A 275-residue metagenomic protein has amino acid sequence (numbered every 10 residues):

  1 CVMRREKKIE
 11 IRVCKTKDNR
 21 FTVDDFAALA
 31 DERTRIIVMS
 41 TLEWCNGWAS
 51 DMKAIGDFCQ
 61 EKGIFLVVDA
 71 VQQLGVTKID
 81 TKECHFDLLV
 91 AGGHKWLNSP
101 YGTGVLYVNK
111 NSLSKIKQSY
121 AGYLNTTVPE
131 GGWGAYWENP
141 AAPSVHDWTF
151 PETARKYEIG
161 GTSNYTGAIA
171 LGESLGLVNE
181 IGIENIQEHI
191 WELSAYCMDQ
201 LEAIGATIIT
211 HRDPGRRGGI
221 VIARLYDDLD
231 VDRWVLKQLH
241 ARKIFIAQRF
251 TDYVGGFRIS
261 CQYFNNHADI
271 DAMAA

Functional and structural regions predicted by a protein language model:
I9, E61-F65, F86, K110: A short helix->loop->beta-strand "cap" motif at the edges of active sites that frequently abuts
I11, L66-V67, I208, I246: Hydrophobic beta-strand scaffold residues
D18-V71, G75, W96: Active-site phosphate-binding strand-loop segment of PLP-dependent enzymes
A28, D227-K237, A241-A275: PLP-dependent enzyme catalytic core of the Aspartate aminotransferase-like
C84-N139: Active-site PLP attachment segment
H146-D199: Structural signature of PLP-dependent enzymes
I183, W191-M198, E202-R242: Conserved PLP-binding catalytic core of the aspartate aminotransferase-like
